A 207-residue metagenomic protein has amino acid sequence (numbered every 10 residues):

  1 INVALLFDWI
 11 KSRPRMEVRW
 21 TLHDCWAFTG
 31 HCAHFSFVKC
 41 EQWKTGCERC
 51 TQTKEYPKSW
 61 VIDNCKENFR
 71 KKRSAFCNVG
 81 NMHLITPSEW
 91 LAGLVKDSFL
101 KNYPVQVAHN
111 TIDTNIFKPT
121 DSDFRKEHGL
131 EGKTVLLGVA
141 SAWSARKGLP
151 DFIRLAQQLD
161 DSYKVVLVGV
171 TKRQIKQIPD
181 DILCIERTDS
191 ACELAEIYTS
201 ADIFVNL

Functional and structural regions predicted by a protein language model:
I1-C50: Conserved nucleotide-sugar donor-interacting segment of glycosyltransferase catalytic cores, predominantly GT-B
S12, Q42-L84, S98-F99, Y103-P104: Membrane-proximal helix-turn-helix segments that form the acceptor-binding/catalytic region of lipid-linked
R19-H23, C77-E89, Q106, V205: A short beta-strand/loop micro-motif in the catalytic core of glycosyltransferases that engages the nucleotide-sugar
G93-K96, I112-E127, I175-I178: Acidic anion/phosphate-binding donor-loop and adjacent secondary structure in glycosyltransferase catalytic cores
P104, L130-L137, Y163-K164, I203: Charged active-site motifs of nucleotide-sugar-dependent glycosyltransferases
L130-K147, I153-Q157: Conserved donor-binding/catalytic core segment of Leloir-type glycosyltransferases
V139-A142, I153, K164-Q177: Glycosyltransferase donor-sugar binding loop
G169-I203: Nucleotide-activated donor-binding/catalytic signature segment of Leloir-type glycosyltransferases, i.e., the conserved
